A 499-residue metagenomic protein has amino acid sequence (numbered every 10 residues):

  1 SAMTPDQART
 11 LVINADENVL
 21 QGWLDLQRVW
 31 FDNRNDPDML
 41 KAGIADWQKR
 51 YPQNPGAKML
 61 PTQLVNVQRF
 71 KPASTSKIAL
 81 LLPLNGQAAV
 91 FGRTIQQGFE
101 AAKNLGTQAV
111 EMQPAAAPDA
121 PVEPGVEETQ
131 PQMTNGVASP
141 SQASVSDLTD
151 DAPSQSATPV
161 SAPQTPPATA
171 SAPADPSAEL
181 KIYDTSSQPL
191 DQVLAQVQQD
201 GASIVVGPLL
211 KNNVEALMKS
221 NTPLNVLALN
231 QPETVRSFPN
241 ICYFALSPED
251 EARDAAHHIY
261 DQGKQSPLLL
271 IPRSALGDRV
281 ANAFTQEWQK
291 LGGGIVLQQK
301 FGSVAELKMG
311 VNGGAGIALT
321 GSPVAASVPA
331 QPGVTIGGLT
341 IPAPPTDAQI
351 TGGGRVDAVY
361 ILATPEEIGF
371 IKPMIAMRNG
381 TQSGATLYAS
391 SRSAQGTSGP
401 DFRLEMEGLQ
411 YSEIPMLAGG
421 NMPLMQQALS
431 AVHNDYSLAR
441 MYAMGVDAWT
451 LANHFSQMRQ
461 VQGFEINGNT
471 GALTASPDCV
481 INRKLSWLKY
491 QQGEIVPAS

Functional and structural regions predicted by a protein language model:
S1-P61: Alpha-helical protein-protein interaction scaffolds
T75-V90, P267-L269: Short beta-strand segments enriched in small/hydrophobic residues
R93-T94, Q113-P121, G125-A138, Q142-T234: Beta-alpha junction/loop-to-helix N-cap segments that form part of ligand/metal-binding clefts
Q198-L209, L227-L229, L268-P272, G321-P365 (+1 more regions): Periplasmic-binding protein-like
T234-H258, R403-P415: Short beta-strand elements at the ligand-binding edges of bilobed clamshell
A245-G302: An alpha-beta-alpha
L246, G321-A325, P332-L339, G354-V356 (+1 more regions): Extracellular/periplasmic periplasmic-binding protein-like sensory domains
R392, S430-A498: Segments of small-molecule ligand-sensing domains
